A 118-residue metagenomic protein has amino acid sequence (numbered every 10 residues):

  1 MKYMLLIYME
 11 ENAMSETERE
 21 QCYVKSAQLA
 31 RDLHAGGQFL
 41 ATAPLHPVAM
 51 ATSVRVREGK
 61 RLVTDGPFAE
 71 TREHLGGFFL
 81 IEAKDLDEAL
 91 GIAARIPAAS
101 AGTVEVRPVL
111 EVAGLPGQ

Functional and structural regions predicted by a protein language model:
M1-Q118: Conserved, structured core segments of small domains
